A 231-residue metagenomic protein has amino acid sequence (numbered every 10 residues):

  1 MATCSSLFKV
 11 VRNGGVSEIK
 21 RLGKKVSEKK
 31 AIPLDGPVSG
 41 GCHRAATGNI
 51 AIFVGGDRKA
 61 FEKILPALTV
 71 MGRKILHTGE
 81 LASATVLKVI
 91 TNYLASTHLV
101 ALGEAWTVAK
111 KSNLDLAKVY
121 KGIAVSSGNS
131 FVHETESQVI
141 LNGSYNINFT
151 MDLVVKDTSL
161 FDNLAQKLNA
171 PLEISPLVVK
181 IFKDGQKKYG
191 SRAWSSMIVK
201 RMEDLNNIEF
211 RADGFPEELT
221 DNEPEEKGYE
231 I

Functional and structural regions predicted by a protein language model:
M1, R73-L76, G128-V132: Short, composition-biased local secondary-structure segments
M1-V11, S144, N148: Long, low-complexity, intrinsically disordered polar/charged segments
S5-F8, S17-S96: Rossmann-fold dinucleotide-binding core
G14: Active-site activation/catalytic loop segments of kinase-like enzymes and analogous catalytic loops in related
G36, T78, V119, S175 (+1 more regions): Residue-level detector of family-conserved "landmark" positions at structurally sensitive sites
K59-T69, S144-N146, V199-N207, D221-N222: Short, basic, helix/turn surface patches
A82-L205: Helical "substrate-binding/catalytic lid" subdomain of Rossmann-like NAD(P)-dependent dehydrogenases/reductases
K187-I231: NAD(P)-dependent dehydrogenase/reductase Rossmann-like domain
